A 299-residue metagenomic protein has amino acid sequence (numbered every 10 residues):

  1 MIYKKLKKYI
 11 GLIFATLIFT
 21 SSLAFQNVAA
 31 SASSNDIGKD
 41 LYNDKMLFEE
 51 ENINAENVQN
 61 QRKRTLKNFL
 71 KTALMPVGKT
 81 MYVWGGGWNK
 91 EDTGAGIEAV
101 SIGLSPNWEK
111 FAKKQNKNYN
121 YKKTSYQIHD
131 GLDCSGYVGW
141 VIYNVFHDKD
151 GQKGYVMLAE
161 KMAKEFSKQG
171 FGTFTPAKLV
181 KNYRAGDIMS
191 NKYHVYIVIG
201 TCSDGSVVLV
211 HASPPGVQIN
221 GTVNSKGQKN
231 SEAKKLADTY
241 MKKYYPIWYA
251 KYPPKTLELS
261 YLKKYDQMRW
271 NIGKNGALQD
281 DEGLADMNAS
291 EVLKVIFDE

Functional and structural regions predicted by a protein language model:
I2, A30-S31, Y121-G172: Well-ordered, non-transmembrane segments within structured domains
I2-I13: Bacterial N-terminal signal peptides that target proteins for export
I13-S22: Bacterial N-terminal signal peptides
S21-D36: Sec-dependent signal peptide cleavage junction
S34-F146, M268-E299: N-terminal capping segments
K79-D92, K117-T124, H129, S190-K251 (+1 more regions): Glycine-rich catalytic cores of cysteine/serine-nucleophile enzymes that process amide/ester linkages in cell-envelope
D148-N224: ...with weaker cross-activation on analogous glycine-rich loops/strands in unrelated enzymes
N224-E299: Low-complexity, Gly/Ser/Thr/Pro-rich intrinsically disordered linker/tail segments
